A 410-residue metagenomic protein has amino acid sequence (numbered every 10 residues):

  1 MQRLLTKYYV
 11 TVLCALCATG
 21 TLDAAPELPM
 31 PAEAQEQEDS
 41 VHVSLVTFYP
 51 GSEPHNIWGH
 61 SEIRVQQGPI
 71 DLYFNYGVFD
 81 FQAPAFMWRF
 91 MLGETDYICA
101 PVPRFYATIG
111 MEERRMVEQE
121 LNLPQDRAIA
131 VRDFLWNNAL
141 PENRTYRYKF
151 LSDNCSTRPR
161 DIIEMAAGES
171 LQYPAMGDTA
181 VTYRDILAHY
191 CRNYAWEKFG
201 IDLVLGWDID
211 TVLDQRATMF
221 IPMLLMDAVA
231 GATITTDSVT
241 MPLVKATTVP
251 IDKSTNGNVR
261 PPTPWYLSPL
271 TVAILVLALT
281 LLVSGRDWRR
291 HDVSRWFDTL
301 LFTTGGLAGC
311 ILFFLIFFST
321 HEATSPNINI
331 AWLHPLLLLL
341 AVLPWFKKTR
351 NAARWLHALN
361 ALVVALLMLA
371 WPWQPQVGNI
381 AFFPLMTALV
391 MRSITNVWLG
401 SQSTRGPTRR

Functional and structural regions predicted by a protein language model:
M1-V10: Bacterial N-terminal signal peptides that target proteins for export
Y9-G20: Bacterial N-terminal signal peptides
L22-P26, A32-A34: Boundary at the C-terminal end of the N-terminal hydrophobic targeting segment
D39-E113: Glycine-rich catalytic cores of cysteine/serine-nucleophile enzymes that process amide/ester linkages in cell-envelope
G51-S52, R114-N122, P141-F150: Second-shell loop/turn segments in exported
H60, D71, E118-E120, S156 (+1 more regions): Extracellular structured ligand-interaction cores
L123-W136: A structural motif
N137-A353, A358-R410: Activation targets extended, charge/polar-rich intrinsically disordered C-terminal tails
